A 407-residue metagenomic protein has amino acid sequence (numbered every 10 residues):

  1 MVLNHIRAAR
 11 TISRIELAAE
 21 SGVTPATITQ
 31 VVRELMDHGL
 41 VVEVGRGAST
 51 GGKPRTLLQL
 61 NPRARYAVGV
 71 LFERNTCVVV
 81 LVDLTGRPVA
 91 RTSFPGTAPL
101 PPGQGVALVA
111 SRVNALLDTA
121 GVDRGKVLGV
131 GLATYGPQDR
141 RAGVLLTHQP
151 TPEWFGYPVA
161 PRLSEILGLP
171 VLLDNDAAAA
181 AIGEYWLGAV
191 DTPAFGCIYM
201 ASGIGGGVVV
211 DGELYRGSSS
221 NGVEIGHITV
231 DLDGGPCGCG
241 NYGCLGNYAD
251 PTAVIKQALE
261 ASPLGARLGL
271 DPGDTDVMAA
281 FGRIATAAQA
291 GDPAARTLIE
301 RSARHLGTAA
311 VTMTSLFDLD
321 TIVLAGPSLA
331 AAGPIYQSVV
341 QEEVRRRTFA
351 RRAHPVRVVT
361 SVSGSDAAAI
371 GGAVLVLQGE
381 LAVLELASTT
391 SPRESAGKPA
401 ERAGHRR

Functional and structural regions predicted by a protein language model:
M1-V44, T50-P54, Q59-G125, D191 (+2 more regions): ATP-binding/phosphotransfer module of carbohydrate and carboxylate kinases, centering on a glycine-rich
A8-A9, L187, A201: Short helix-capping/turn signature of helix-turn-helix
E43-V44, P170-N175, V208: General beta-strand structural signal in soluble alpha/beta enzymes
S49, P137-R140, A178-A181, G205 (+2 more regions): Short, active-site-adjacent cap segments at secondary-structure transitions
D83, R140, V209: Short, acidic, Ser/Thr-enriched surface-loop or helix-capping motifs
P88-A194, I335-R346: Glycine-rich phosphate-binding loop and adjoining helix at the ATP-binding site of ATP-dependent phosphoryl-transfer
T134, M200-S202, P251, G326-P327: Short secondary-structure boundary segments
D191-A249, G397, E401: Glycine-rich phosphate-binding loop of actin/hexokinase-like ATP-binding domains
